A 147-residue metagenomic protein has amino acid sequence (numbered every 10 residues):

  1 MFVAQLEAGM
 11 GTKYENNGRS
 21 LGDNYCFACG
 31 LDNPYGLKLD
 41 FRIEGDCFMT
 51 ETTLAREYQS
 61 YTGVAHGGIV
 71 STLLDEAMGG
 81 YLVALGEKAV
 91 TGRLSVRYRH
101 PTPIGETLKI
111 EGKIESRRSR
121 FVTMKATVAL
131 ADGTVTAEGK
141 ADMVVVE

Functional and structural regions predicted by a protein language model:
M1-E57: Non-catalytic linker/capping segments at the edges of enzyme domains
F2-R19, T102-I104, I114-E147: HotDog/MaoC-like acyl-thioester-processing domains
N33, V70-S71, L82-V83, E115: Short, flexible micro-motifs
L37, F48, V90-G92, L108 (+2 more regions): Hydrophobic core residues within well-ordered beta-strands of beta-rich domains
R42-E44, R99, V144-V146: A structural detector for beta-sheet-dominated domains
M49-T72: A conserved, well-ordered hydrophobic junction motif at loop->secondary-structure transitions
E51-T53, S95-R97, E111-K113, T127 (+1 more regions): Residue-level recognition of well-ordered beta-strand positions that form the cores of beta-sheet-rich folds across
E76-K109: Hydrophobic beta-strand-centered segment that forms part of the acyl-chain substrate-binding groove
